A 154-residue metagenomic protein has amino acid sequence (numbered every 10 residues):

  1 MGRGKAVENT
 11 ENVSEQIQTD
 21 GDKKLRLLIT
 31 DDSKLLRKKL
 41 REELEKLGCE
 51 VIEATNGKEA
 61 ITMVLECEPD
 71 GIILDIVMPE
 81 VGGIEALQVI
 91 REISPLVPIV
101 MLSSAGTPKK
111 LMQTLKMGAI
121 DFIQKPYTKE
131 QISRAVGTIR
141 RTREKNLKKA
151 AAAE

Functional and structural regions predicted by a protein language model:
M1-R26, E130-E154: Non-catalytic signal-transmission and effector/linker regions of two-component phosphorelay proteins
R37, P79-G82, T107: The feature encodes the CheY-like receiver
K38-K46: Charged docking surfaces used in two-component/phosphorelay signaling
G48-T55, M63: Short hydrophobic/Thr-rich beta-strand motif most characteristic of the beta2 strand and flanking loop of CheY-like
N56-E59, G82-E85: Acidic catalytic/metal-coordinating carboxylates
C67-I73: Active-site beta3 strand of CheY-like receiver
E85, G106-D121, R134: Alpha4 helix (beta4-alpha4-beta5 surface) of REC/receiver domains from two-component response regulators
